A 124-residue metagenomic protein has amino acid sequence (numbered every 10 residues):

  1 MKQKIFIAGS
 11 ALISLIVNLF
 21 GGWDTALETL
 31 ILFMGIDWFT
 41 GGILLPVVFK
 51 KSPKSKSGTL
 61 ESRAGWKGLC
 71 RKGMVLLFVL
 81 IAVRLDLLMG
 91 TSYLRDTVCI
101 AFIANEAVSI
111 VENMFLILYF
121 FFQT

Functional and structural regions predicted by a protein language model:
M1-F20: Short, strongly hydrophobic alpha-helical membrane anchors
A8-S14, L32-F33, C70-R84, C99-E106: Hydrophobic alpha-helical transmembrane segments of multi-pass integral membrane proteins
I16-L27, L85-D96: Helix-coil boundary and interhelical linker segments in multi-pass alpha-helical membrane proteins
T25-F39: Loop-to-helix transition at the N-terminal end of transmembrane alpha-helices
G35-K51: Membrane-water interface of transmembrane alpha-helices
P46-L60, N113-Q123: A cytosolic-side transmembrane-helix exit/cap motif
S52-V75: Juxtamembrane helix-capping/reentrant segments at transmembrane boundaries
L88-I117: Hydrophobic alpha-helical transmembrane segments and immediately flanking/interface helices in integral membrane
